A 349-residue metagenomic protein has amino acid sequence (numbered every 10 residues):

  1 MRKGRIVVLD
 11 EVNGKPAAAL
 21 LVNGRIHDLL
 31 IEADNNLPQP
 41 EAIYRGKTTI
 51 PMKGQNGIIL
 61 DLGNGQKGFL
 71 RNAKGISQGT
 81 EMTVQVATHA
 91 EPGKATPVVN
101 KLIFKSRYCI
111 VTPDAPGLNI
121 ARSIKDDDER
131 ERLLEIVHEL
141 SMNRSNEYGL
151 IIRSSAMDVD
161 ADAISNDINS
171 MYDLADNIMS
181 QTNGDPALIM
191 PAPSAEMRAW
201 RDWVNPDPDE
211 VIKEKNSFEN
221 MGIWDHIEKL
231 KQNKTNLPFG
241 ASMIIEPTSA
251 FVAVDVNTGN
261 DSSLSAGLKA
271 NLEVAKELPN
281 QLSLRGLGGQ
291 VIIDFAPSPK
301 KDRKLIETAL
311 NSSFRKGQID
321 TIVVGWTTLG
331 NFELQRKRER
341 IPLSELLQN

Functional and structural regions predicted by a protein language model:
M1-N36, A42, E91, V99-E147 (+1 more regions): Extended, charged alpha/beta regions that create polyanion-binding interfaces
I6-L9, G14-V22, H27-L30, N36-H89: S1/OB-fold single-stranded RNA-binding interface
V8, A17-L20, R45-K47, I59-D61 (+9 more regions): Structured core elements
N13-G14, G24-I26, N35-N36, P51-N56 (+11 more regions): Conserved nucleotide-binding/hydrolysis micro-motifs of P-loop NTPases
P38, A42, L70-S77, H89 (+6 more regions): Ordered, soluble secondary-structure elements with a strong preference for glycine-centered loop motifs and nearby
I58-L60, A90-P92, T96-V111, M171 (+1 more regions): Conserved glycine-centered short motifs in functionally critical loops
L60, M82, D185, V204-P208 (+4 more regions): Long C-terminal interaction/binding lobes of large macromolecular proteins
G65-Q66, Q78-M82, K105-Y108, P116-L118 (+5 more regions): Short glycine-/polar-rich loops that comprise or flank the Walker A/P-loop and associated switch/sensor motifs
